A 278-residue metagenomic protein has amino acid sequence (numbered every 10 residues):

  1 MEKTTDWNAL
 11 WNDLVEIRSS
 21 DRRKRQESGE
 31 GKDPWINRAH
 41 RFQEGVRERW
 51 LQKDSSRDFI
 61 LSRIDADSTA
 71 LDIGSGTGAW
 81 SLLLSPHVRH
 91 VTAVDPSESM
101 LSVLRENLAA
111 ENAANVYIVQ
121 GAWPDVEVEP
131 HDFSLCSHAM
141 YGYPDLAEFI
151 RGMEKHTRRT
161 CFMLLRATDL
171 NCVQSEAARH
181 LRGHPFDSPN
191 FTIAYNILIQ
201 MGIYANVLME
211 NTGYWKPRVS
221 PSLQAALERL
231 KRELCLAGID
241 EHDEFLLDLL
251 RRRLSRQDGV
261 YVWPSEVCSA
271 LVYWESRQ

Functional and structural regions predicted by a protein language model:
M1-I64: Conserved class I S-adenosyl-L-methionine
L71, T77-P124: Class I SAM-dependent methyltransferase SAM/SAH-binding core
D125-E129: Short conserved loop adjoining the S-adenosyl-L-methionine
D132-D145: A short SAM/SAH-binding and catalytic strip from SAM-dependent methyltransferases
A147-F162: A short glycine-rich, Lys/Arg-flanked "PGG" loop and its adjoining helix->strand segment in the class I
T160-D187: Conserved class I S-adenosyl-L-methionine
D187-G202, N206: Short alpha-helix
N206-Q278: Conserved Class I S-adenosyl-L-methionine
